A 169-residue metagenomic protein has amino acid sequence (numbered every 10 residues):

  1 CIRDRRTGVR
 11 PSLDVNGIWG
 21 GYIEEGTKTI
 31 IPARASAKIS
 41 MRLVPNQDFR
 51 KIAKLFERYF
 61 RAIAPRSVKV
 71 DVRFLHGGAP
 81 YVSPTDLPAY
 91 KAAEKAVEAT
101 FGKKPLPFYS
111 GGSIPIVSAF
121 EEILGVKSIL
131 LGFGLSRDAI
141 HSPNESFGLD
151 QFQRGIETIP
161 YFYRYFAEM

Functional and structural regions predicted by a protein language model:
C1-I2, I39: Generic low-polarity alpha-helical segments
R3-R34, N46-L55, I63, S67-M169: An extended, acidic, His-containing surface patch that forms the Zn2+-binding/catalytic region of metallohydrolases
A33-M41: Oligomerization/assembly interface segments of phage tail-like spikes and tubes
